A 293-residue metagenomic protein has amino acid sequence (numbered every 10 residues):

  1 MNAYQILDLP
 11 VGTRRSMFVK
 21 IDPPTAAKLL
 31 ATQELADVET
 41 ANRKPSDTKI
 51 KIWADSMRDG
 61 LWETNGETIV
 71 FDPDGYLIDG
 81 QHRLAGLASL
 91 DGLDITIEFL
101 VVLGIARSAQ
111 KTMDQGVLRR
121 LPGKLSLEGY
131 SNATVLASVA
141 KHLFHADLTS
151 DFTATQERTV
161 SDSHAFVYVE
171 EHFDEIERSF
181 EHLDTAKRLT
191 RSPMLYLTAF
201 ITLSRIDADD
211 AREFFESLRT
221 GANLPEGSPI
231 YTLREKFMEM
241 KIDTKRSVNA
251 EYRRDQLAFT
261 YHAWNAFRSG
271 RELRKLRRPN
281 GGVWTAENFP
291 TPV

Functional and structural regions predicted by a protein language model:
M1-V102: Short alpha-helix boundary/capping and kink motifs at helix termini
A88-V293: Solvent-exposed functional surfaces
